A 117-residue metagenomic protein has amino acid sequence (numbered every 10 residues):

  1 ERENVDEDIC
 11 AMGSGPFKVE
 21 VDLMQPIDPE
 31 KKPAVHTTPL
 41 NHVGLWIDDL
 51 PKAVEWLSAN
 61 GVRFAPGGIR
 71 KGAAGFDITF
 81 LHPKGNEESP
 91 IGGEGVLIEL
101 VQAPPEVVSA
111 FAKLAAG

Functional and structural regions predicted by a protein language model:
E1-E7, E20: Interaction-mediating elements
I9-A11, V54-G117: Vicinal oxygen chelate
C10-E20: Short, structured active-site "lid" loops
A11-G13, K32-L57, K84: Vicinal oxygen chelate
V21-D22, E99: Conserved beta-strand in the GNAT
P26-I27: A conserved beta-strand-loop-helix scaffold within acyl/acetyltransferase catalytic domains
